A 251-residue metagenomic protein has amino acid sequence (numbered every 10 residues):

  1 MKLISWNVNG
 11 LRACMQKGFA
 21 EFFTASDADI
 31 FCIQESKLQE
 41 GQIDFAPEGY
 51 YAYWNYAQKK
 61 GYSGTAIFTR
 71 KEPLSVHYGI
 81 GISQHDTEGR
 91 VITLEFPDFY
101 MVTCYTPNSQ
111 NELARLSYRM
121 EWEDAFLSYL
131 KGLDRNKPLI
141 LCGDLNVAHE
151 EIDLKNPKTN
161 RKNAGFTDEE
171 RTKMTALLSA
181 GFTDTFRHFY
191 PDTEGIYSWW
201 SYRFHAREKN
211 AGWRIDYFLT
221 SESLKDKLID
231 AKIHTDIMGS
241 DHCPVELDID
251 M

Functional and structural regions predicted by a protein language model:
M1-N9, D98-Q110, C142: Active-site-proximal beta-strand elements of phosphoester/diester hydrolases
M1-P47, A57-S63, L177: N-terminal, active-site-proximal structural segment of metallo-dependent hydrolase catalytic domains
N7, F23-G41, M101, L130-E151 (+4 more regions): Active-site beta-strand/loop signature of hydrolases that rely on acidic residues for catalysis
I30, Y51, A125-A211, I215: Metal-dependent phosphoesterases centered on the DNase I-like endonuclease/exonuclease/phosphatase
K37, Q42-S109: Structured beta-strand-rich core segments of catalytic domains in phosphoester-bond hydrolases
K60-S75, I196, R203-D226: Conserved beta strand-loop-helix elements of the APE1-like EEP
R70, L94-P97, S221-E222, L247-M251: Active-site beta-strand termini and strand-to-loop segments that position acidic
G81-I82, P107-E123, K158-N163: Surface-exposed cleft-lining segments at the edges of enzyme active sites
